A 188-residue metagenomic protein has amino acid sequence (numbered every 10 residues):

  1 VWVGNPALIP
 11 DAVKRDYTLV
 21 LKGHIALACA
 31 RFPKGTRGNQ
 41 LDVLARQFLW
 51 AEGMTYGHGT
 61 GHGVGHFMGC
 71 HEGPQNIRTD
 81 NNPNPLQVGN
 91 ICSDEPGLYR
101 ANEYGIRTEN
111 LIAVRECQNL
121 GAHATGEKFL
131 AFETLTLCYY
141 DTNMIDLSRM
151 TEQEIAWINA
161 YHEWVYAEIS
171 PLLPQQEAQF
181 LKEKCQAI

Functional and structural regions predicted by a protein language model:
V1-I188: Active-site neighborhoods and metal-handling regions in enzymes and metal-associated proteins
